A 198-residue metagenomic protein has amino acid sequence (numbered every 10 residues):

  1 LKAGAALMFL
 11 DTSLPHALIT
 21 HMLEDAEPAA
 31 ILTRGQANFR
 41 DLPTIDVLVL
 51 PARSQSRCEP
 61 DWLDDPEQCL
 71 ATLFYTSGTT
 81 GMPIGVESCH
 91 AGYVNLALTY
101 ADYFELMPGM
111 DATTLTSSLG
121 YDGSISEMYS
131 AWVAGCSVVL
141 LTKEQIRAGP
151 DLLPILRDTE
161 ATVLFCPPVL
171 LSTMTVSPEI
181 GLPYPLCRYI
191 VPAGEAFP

Functional and structural regions predicted by a protein language model:
L1-V94, E105, G135: Carrier-protein-dependent adenylate-forming modules in NRPS/ANL systems
D11-T12, S117-Y121, E144: Conserved AMP-binding
L14-P15, Q36-N38, Q145, V169-L171 (+1 more regions): Alpha-helix capping/helix-boundary segments
L18, F39-D41, T173-V176, A193: Phosphate- and divalent-cation-binding pockets in alpha/beta enzyme and binding domains that engage nucleotide-derived
A29, P43-S54, Y93, T113 (+4 more regions): Conserved helix-loop-beta element of the AMP-binding
I31, L70, T76-T79, T113 (+3 more regions): Conserved S/T- and glycine-rich ATP-binding loop of Class I adenylate-forming
I84-A112, D122-T162: Conserved AMP-binding/adenylation subdomain of ANL enzymes
F104, S177-P178: Active-site catalytic pocket residues across diverse enzymes, especially alpha/beta-hydrolases
